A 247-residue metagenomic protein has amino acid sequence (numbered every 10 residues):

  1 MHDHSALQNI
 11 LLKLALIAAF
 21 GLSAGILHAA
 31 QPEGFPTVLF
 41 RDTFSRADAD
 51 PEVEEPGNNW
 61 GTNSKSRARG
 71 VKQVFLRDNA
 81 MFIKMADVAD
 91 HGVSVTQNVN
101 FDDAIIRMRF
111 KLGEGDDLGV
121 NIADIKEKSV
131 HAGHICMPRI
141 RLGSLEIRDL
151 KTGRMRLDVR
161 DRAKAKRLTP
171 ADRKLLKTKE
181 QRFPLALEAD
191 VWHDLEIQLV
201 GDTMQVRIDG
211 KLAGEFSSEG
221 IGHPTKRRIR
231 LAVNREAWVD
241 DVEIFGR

Functional and structural regions predicted by a protein language model:
Q31-N59: Extracellular carbohydrate-recognition regions
F44, M108, W192-L199, M204-V206: Short tryptophan-centered beta-strand motifs in secreted/extracellular beta-sheet-rich domains of glycan-recognition
F44, V242-I244: Extracellular beta-strand elements of beta-rich domains used for carbohydrate recognition/degradation or cell-matrix
G70-D90: Short carbohydrate-recognition loop motifs
M85-K164: Secretory/extracellular carbohydrate-interaction modules and structurally similar beta-sandwich "look-alikes"
G92-N98, Q181-L187, I229: Beta-strand-rich interaction surfaces with strong enrichment in secreted/lumenal proteins
D158, R162-K164, L168-D194: Short, aromatic/His-centered strand-loop micro-motif at the edge of beta-sheets
D209-R228: Short, solvent-exposed beta-strand-to-loop segments that form ligand-recognition rims of beta-rich domains
